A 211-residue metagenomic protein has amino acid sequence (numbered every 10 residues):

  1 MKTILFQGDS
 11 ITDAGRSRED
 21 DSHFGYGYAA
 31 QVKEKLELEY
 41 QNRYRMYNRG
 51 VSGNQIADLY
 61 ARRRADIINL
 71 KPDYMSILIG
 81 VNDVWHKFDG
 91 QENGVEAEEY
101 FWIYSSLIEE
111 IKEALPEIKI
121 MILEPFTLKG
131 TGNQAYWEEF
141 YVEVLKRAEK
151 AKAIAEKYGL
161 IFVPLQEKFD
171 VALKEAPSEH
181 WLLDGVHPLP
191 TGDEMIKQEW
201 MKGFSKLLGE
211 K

Functional and structural regions predicted by a protein language model:
M1-S52, A57, R63-K71: Serine-esterase "nucleophile elbow" of acetyl-processing enzymes
Q31-N42, A61-K211: Alpha-helical cap/lid subdomain in secreted, periplasmic, or secretory-pathway luminal O-acyl-processing enzymes
